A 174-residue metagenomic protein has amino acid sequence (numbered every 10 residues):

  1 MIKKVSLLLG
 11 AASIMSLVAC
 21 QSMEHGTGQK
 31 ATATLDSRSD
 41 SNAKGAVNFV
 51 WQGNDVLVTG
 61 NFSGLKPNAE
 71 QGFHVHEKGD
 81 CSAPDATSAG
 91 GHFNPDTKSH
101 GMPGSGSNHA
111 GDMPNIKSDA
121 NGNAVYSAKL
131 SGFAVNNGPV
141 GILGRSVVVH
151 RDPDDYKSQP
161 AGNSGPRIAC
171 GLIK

Functional and structural regions predicted by a protein language model:
M1-L9: Bacterial N-terminal signal peptides that target proteins for export
L8-S16: Bacterial N-terminal signal peptides
S16-E70, V75-K174: N-terminal leader/targeting pre-sequences
